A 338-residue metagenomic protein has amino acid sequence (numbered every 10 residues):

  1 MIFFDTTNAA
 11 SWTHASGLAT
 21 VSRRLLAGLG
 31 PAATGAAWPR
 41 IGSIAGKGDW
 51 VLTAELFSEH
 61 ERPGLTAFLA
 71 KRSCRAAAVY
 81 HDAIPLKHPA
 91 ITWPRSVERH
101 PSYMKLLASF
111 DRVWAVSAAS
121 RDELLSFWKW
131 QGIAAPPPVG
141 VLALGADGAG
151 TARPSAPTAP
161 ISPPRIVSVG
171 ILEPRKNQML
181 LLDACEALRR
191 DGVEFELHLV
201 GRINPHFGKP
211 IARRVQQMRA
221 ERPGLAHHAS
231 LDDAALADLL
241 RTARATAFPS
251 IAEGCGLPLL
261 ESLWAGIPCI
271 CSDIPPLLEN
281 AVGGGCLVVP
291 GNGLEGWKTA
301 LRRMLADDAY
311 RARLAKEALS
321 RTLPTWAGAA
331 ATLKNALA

Functional and structural regions predicted by a protein language model:
M1-A338: Carbohydrate transferase catalytic cores enriched for Leloir-type hexosyltransferases
